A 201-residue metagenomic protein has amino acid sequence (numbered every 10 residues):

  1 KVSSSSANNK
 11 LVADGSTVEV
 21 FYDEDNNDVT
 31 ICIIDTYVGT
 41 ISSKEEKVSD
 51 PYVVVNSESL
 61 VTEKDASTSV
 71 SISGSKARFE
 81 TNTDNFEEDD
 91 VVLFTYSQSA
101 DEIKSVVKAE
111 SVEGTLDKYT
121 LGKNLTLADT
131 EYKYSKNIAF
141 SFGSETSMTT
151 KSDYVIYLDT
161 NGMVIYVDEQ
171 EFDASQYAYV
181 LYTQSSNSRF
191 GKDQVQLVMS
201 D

Functional and structural regions predicted by a protein language model:
K1-D201: ...the same signal can extend to comparable exposed beta-sheet modules with similar sequence chemistry even outside
